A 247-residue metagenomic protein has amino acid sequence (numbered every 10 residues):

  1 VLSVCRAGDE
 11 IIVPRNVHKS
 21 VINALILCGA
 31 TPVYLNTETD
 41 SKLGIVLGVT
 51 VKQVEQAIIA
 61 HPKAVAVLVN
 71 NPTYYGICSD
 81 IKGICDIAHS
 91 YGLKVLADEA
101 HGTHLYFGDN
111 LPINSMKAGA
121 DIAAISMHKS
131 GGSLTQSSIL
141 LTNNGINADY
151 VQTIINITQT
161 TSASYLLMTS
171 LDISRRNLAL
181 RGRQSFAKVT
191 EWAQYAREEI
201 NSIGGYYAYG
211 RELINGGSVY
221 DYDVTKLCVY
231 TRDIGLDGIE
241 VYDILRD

Functional and structural regions predicted by a protein language model:
C5-V21: Conserved PLP-anchoring active-site segment centered on the Schiff-base-forming lysine
D9, S90-L93, A120: A short helix->loop->beta-strand "cap" motif at the edges of active sites that frequently abuts
V13-P14, Y34-L35, L68-V69, V95-E99 (+3 more regions): General beta-strand structural signal in soluble alpha/beta enzymes
L43-H104: Active-site phosphate-binding strand-loop segment of PLP-dependent enzymes
P112-T153, Q159-S170: Active-site PLP attachment segment
S174-R197: Structural signature of PLP-dependent enzymes
E191-D247: Conserved C-terminal alpha-helix-loop-beta "cap" of PLP-dependent enzymes that closes/shapes the active-site mouth
